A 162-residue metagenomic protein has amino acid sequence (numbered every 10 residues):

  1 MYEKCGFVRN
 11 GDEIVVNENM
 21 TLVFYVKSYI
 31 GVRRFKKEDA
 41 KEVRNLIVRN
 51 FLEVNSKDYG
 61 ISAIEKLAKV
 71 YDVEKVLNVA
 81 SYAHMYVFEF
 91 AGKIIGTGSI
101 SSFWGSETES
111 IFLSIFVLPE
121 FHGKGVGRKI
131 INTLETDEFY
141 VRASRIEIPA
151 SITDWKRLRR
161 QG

Functional and structural regions predicted by a protein language model:
M1-G31, S144, I148-K156, Q161-G162: C-terminal "cap" of GNAT-fold acetyltransferases
M1-K4, V117, G123-T136: Conserved acetyl-CoA-binding loop-helix of GNAT-fold acetyltransferases
I30-N45: A short beta-loop-alpha structural element at the N-terminal edge of CoA-dependent acyl/N-acetyltransferase catalytic
V48-E74: Conserved GNAT-fold acetyl-CoA-binding loop/helix
Y71-V87, I111: A short helix-loop-beta-strand connector motif used in the catalytic cores of GNAT acetyltransferases and, in some
A83, V141-R145: Short, high-confidence coil segments that cap the C-terminus of an alpha-helix and link into the following beta-strand
V87, K93-S102, E109-F116: Conserved beta-strand in the GNAT
T108-P119, R128, P149: Conserved acetyl-CoA binding element of GNAT-fold acetyltransferases
